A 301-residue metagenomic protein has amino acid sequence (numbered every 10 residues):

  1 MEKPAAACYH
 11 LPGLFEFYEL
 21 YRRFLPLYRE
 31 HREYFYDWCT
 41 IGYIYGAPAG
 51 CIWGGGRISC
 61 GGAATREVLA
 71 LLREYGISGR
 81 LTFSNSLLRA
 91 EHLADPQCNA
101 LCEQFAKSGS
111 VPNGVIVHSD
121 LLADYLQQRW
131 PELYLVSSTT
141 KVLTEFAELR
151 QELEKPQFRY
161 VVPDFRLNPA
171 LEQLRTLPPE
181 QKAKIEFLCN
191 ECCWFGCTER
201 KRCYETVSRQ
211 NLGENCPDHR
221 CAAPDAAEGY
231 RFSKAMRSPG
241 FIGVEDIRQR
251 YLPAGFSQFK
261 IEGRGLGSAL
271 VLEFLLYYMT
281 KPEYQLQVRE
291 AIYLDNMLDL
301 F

Functional and structural regions predicted by a protein language model:
M1-E152, Q157-F301: Active-site pocket-lining/capping segments in soluble small-molecule metabolic enzymes
